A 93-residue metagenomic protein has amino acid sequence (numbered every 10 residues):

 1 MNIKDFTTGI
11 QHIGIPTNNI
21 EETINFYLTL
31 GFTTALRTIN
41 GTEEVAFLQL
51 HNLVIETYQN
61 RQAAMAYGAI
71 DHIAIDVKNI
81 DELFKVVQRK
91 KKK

Functional and structural regions predicted by a protein language model:
M1-E21, I70-I73: N-terminal beta-strand motif that seeds the catalytic metal site of vicinal oxygen chelate
M1-F6, R37, F47, F84-K93: Vicinal oxygen chelate
T7, I15-V54: Core segments of cupin and vicinal oxygen chelate
T17-I20, I73-K93: Vicinal oxygen chelate
F47-L48, I70, V77: Conserved short hydrophobic patches within well-ordered secondary structure
E56-Y58: Conserved beta-strand in the GNAT
A64-A66: Short glycine/serine/proline-enriched coil/turn segments at secondary-structure junctions
